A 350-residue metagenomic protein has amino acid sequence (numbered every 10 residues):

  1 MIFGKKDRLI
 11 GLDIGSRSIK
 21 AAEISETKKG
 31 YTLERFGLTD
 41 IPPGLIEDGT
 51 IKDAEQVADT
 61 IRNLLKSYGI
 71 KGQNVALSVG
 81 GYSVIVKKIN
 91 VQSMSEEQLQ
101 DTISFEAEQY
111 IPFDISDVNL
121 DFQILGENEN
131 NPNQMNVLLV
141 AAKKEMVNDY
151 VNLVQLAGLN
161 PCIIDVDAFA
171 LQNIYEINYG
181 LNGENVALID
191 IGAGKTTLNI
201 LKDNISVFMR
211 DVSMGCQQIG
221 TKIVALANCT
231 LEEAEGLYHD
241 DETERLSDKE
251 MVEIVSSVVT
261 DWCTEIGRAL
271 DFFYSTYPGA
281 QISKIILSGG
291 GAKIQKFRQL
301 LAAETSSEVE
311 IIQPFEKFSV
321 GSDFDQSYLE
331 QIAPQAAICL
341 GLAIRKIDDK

Functional and structural regions predicted by a protein language model:
M1-E106, N148-Y150, L156-N160: Non-catalytic, solvent-exposed interaction/assembly segments
I10-D13, I19, S25-E34, L77 (+1 more regions): Small-residue (GG/TT-enriched) beta-loop-alpha framework at ligand/catalytic clefts
I61-N74, A157, C229, G267-K284: Phosphate/pyrophosphate-binding loops at sites that engage ATP/ADP/AMP, CoA/4′-phosphopantetheine, polyphosphate
G69, V147, I191-D203, E330-K350: Extended, charge-rich low-complexity interaction segments
S78-I177, K284, P314-V320, Q335-I338: Active-site neighborhood for divalent-cation/phosphate handling
N173, A292, E310-K350: Glycine-rich phosphate-binding/hydrolytic loop that grips phosphoryl groups
G236-K284, G291: Adenine-nucleotide phosphate-binding core of ATP-dependent small-molecule kinases
V258, A280-E310, P314-E316: Glycine-rich phosphate-binding loops at beta-strand->alpha-helix junctions
